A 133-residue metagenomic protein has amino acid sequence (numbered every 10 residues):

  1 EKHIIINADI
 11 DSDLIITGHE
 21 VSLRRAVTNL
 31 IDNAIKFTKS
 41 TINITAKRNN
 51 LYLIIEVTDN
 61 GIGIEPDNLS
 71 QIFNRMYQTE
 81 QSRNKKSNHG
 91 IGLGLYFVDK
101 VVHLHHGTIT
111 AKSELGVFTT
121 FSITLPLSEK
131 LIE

Functional and structural regions predicted by a protein language model:
I5-L14, N50: Conserved catalytic submotifs in the C-terminal HATPase_c
T41-L51: Short beta-strand/loop element within the Bergerat-fold HATPase_c
Y52, G63, G92, L115-S122: Glycine-rich nucleotide-binding loop
D59: Acidic ATP/Mg2+-coordinating residue in the GHKL
I64-Y77: Short conserved segment of the HATPase_c
G94, V98: Short alpha-helical Gxxx[C/S/T] motif in the catalytic ATP-binding
